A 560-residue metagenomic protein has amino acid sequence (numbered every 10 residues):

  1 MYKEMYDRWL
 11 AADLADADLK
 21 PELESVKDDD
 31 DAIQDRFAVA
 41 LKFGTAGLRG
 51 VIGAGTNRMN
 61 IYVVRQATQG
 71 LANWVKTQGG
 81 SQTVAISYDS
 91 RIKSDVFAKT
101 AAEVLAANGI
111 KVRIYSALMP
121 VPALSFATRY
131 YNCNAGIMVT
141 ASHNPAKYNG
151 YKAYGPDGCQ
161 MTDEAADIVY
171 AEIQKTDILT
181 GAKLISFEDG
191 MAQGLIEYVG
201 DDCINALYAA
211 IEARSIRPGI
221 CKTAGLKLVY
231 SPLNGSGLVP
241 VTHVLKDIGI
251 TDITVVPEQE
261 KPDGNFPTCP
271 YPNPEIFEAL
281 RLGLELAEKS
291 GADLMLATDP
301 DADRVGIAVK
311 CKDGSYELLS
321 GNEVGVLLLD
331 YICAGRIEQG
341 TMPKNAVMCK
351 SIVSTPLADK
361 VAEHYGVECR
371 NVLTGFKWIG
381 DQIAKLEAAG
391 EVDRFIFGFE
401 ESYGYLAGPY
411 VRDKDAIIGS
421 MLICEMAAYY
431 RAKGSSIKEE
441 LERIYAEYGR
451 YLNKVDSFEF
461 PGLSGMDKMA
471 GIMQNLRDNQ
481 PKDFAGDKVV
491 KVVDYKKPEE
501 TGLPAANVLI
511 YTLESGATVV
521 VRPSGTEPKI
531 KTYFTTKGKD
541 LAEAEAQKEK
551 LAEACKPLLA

Functional and structural regions predicted by a protein language model:
E4-A101, N108, G190-A224, S236: An N-terminal, well-structured beta->alpha segment
A32-L41, N149-A279, E285-A287: Gly/Ser/Thr-enriched, mixed-charge loops and adjacent short helices that form phosphate/oxyanion-binding elements
F37-N57, A141-S142, L228, P232-V244 (+4 more regions): Conserved phosphate/anionic-ligand binding catalytic regions in large, soluble enzymes, centered on
A46, I86, L124, I137 (+11 more regions): Buried hydrophobic positions in well-ordered alpha/beta secondary-structure cores of metabolic enzymes
A85-Y148, K246-G306: N-terminal small/polar loop signature for handling phosphorylated ligands or for N-terminal nucleophile
V96-L105, Y148-Y154, V241, D303-N322 (+1 more regions): Short Gly/Thr/Asp-enriched flexible loops that form oxyanion-binding sites at enzyme active sites
Y154-L184, N322-N345, K350-V361, A416: Glycine-rich phosphate-binding loop plus the immediately following alpha-helix
E288, A292-L294, S315-E317, G335-R522 (+3 more regions): Phosphate-binding and adjacent anionic-ligand microenvironments
